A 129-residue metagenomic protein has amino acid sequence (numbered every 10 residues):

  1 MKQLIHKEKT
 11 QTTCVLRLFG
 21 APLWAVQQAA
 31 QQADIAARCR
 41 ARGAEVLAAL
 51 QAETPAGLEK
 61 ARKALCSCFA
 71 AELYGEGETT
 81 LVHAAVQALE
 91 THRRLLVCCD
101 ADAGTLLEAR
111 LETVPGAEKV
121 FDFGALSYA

Functional and structural regions predicted by a protein language model:
K2-E8, C14-R38, Q51-A129: Short alpha-helical segments enriched in small residues
R42: Cofactor-/ligand-binding subdomain signature composed of acidic, glycine-rich, tryptophan-containing flexible loops
